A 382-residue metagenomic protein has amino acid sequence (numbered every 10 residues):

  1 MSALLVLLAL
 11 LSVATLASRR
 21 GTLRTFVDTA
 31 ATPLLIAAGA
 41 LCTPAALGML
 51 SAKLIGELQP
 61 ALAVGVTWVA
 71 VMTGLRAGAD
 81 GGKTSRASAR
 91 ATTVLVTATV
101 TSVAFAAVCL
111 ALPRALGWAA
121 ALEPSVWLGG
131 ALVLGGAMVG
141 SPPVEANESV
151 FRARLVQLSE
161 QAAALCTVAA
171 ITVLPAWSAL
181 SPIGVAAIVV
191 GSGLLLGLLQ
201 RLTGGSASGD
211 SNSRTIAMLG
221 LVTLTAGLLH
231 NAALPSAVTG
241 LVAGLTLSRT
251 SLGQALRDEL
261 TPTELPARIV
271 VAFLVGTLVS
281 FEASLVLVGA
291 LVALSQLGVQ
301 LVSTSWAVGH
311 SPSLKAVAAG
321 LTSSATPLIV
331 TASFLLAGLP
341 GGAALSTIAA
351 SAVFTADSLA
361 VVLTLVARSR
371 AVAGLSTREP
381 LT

Functional and structural regions predicted by a protein language model:
M1-G48: N-terminal transmembrane signal-anchor/hairpin module of polytopic inner-membrane proteins
M1-L11, L54-A70, L122-V139, S181-L195 (+3 more regions): Structural signature of hydrophobic alpha-helical transmembrane segments
L7-V13, G21-F26, R152-R154, L202-A217 (+2 more regions): Intrinsically disordered, low-complexity non-transmembrane regions of multi-pass membrane transporters
S18, T22, F26, A40 (+5 more regions): Transmembrane alpha-helices that form the ion-translocation and gating core of multi-pass ion transport proteins
R20-V27, A40-A89, S208-S213, M218-V292: Membrane-interface junctions of multi-pass transporters
A31-A45, T92-V108, Q157-V173, S213-L229 (+2 more regions): Small-residue-rich segments of transmembrane alpha-helices in multi-pass membrane proteins, especially helix faces
D80-S85, P143-G191, G205-G209: Alpha-helical transmembrane bundle and helix-membrane interface signal in multi-pass integral membrane proteins
V173, A179-G205, V308-G309, A352-T382: Juxtamembrane and boundary regions of transmembrane helices in multi-pass small-molecule transporters and channels
